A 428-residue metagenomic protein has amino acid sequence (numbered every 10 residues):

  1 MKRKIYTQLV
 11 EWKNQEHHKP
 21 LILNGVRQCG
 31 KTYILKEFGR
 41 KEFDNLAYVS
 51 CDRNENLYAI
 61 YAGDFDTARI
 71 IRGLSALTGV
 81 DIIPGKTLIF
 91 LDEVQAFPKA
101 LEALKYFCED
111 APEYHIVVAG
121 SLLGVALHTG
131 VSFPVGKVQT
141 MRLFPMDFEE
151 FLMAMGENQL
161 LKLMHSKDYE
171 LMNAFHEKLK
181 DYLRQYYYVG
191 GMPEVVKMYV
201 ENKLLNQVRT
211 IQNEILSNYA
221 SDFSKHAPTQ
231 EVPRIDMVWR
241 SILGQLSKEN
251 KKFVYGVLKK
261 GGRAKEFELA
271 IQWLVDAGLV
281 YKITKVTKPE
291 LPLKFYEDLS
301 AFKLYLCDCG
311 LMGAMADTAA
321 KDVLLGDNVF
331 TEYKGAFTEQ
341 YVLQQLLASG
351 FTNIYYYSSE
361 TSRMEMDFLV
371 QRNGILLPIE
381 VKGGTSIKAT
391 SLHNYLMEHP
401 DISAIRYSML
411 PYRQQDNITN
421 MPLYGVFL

Functional and structural regions predicted by a protein language model:
M1-E16: Pre-Walker A adenine-sensing motif
L23: Hydrophobic anchor at the beta1->P-loop junction of P-loop NTPases
K31: Conserved lysine of the Walker
I34, F38: Hydrophobic positions on the alpha1 helix immediately C-terminal to the Walker A/P-loop
R53-G85: Short glycine-rich substrate-engagement loop in P-loop NTPases that contacts/grips substrate
F90, H115-S121, R142, F151: Structural recognition of the conserved hydrophobic beta-strand(s) that form the central parallel beta-sheet of P-loop
H128-S247: Interdomain motor-coupling "hinge/lid" segment immediately C-terminal to the ATP-binding subdomain of NTP-driven enzymes
K197-E365, V370-N373: Accessory nucleic acid-recognition modules appended to NTPase machines
